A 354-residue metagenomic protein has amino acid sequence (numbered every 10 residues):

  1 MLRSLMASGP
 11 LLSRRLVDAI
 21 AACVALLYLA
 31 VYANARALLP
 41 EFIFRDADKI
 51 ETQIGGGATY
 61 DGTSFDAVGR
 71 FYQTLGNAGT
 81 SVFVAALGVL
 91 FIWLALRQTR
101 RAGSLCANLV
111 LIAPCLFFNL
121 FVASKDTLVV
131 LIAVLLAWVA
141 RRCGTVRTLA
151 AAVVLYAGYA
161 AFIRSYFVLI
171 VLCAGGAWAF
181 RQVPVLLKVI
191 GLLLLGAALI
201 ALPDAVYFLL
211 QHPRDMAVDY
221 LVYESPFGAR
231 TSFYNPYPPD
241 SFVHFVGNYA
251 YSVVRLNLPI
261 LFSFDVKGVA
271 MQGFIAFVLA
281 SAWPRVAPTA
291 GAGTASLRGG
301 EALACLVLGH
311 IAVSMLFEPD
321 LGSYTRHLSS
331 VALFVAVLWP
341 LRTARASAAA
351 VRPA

Functional and structural regions predicted by a protein language model:
Y32-G55, Y60, L169-G293: Alpha-helical transmembrane segments and terminal signal-anchor/GPI-anchor hydrophobic tails, characterized by long
V82-A102, A280-S281: Transmembrane-helix motifs of polytopic, lipid-linked glycan transferases
A95-C115: Transmembrane-helix signature of polytopic, membrane-embedded enzymes that assemble or transfer cell-envelope glycans
R101-A102, R142-V146, S263-V266, A280-C305: Membrane-interface helix-loop-helix junctions at transmembrane boundaries of multi-pass membrane enzymes, predominantly
V110-L111, T294-L316: Transmembrane alpha-helix segments characteristic of polytopic inner-membrane glycan-assembly/cell-envelope
C115-N119, V134-A140, T148-W178: Membrane-interface alpha helices of multi-pass inner-membrane proteins
F121-V129: Short acidic/glycine- and proline-prone juxtamembrane loop motifs at membrane-interface regions of multi-pass membrane
V129-C143, F334-V335: Specific aromatic-rich, kink-prone transmembrane helix
